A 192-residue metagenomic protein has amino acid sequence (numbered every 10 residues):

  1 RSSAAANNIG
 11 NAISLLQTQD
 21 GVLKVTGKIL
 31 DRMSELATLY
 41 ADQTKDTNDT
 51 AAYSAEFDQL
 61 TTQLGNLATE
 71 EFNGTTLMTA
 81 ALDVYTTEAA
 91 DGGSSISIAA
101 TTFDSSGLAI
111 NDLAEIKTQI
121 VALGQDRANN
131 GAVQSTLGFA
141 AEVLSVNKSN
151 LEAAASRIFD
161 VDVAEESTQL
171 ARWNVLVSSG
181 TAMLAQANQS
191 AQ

Functional and structural regions predicted by a protein language model:
S3-V146, S156-D160, E165, Q169 (+1 more regions): Amphipathic alpha-helical coiled-coil/heptad-repeat segments
S149-N150: C-terminal catalytic core of tyrosine-transesterase DNA break-rejoin enzymes
